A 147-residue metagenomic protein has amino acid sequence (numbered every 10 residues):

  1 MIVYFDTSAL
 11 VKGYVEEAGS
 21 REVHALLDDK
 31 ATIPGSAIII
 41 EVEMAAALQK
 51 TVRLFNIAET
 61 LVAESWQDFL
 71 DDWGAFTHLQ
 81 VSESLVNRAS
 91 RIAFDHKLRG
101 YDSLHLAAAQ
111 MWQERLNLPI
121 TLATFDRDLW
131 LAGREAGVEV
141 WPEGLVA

Functional and structural regions predicted by a protein language model:
M1, A31-P34, A75-T77, N117-T121: Short active-site oxyanion
M1-I40, T51-E64, G144-V146: Short, well-structured N-terminal submotif of metal-dependent ribonuclease cores
I2, A107, M111-A147: Acidic, PIN/NYN-like endoribonuclease modules and their adjacent C-terminal/linker elements
G35-S36, Q80, G100-S103, A123-T124: Short beta-strand scaffold positions
I40, G74-H96, S103-A108: Acidic catalytic patch
A47-S82: Helix-adjacent hinge/juxtasegments
